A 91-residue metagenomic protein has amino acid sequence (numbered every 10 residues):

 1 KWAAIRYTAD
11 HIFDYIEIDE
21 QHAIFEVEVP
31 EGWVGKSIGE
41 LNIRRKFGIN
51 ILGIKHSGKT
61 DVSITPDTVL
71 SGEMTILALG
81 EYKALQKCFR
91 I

Functional and structural regions predicted by a protein language model:
K1-V34: Flexible, Lys/Arg-rich cytosolic regulatory linkers and terminal tails that connect or flank
E31-I91: Cytosolic Rossmann-like ligand/nucleotide-binding regulatory domains
